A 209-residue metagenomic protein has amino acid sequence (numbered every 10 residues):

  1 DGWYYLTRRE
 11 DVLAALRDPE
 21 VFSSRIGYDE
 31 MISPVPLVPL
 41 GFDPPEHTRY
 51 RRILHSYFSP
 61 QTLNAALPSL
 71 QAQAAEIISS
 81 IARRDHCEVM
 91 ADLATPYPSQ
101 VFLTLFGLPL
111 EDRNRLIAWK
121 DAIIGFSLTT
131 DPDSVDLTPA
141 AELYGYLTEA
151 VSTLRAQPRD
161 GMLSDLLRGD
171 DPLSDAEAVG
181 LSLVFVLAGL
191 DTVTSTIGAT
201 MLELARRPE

Functional and structural regions predicted by a protein language model:
D1-E209: Cytochrome P450
